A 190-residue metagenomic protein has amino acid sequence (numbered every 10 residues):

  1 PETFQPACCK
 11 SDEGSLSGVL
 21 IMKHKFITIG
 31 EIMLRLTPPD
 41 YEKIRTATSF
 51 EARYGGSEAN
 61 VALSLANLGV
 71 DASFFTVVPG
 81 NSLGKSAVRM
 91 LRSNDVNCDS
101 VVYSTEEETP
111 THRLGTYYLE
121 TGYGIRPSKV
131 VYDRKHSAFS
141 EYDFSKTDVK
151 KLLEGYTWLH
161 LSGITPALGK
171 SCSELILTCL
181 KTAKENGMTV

Functional and structural regions predicted by a protein language model:
C8-C9: Cysteine-centered motifs
G18, M22-S100, Y123-I125, Y142-F144: Glycine-rich phosphate/adenosyl-contacting loop at the front of the ribokinase-like
M22-H24, D143-L152, C172-E185: Short amphipathic alpha-helices and their capping/turn segments at secondary-structure boundaries
F50-E51, K135-E141, L168-G169: Short, flexible loop segments at the rims of nucleotide/cofactor-binding pockets, characterized by
D71, F75-G163: Conserved N-terminal subdomain of the carbohydrate kinase-like
W158, G163-V190: Conserved beta-alpha-beta core of the PfkB/ribokinase-like small-molecule kinase fold
